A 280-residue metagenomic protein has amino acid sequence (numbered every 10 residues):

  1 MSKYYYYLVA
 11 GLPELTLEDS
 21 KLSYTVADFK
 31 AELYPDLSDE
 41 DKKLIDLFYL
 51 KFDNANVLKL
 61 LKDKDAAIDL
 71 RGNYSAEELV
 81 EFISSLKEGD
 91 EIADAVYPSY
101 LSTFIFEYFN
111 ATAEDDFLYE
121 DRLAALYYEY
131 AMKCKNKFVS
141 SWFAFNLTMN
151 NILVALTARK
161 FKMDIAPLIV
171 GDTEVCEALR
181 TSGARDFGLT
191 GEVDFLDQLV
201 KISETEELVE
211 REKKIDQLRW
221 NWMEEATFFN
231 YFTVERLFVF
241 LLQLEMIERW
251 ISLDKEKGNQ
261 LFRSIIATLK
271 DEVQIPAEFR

Functional and structural regions predicted by a protein language model:
M1-R280: Extended alpha-helical surfaces
